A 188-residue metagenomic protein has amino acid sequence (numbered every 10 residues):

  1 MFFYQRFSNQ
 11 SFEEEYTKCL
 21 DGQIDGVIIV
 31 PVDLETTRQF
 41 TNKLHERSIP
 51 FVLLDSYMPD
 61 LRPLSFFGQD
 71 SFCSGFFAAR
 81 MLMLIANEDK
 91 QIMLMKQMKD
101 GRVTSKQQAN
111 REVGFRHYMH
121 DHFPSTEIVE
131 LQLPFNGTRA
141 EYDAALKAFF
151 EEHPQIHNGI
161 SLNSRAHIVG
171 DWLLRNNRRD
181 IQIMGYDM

Functional and structural regions predicted by a protein language model:
M1-E14: Amphipathic helical "hinge" segments at domain boundaries
S11-C19, G26-H45, E127-M188: Hydrophobic alpha-helical
V32, S56-M58, Q97: Short, ordered loop/turn segments at secondary-structure junctions
T36-C73: Flexible loop/hinge segments that line or gate small-molecule binding clefts
L54, L94-Q97, I160: Short hydrophobic segments within beta-strands
F66-S74, V103-N110: Alpha-helix N-cap and loop-to-helix initiation/capping positions
F67-M93, Y142-A144, M188: Hydrophobic alpha-helical segments within soluble ligand-binding/sensing domains
A79-H122, E130: An alpha-beta-alpha
